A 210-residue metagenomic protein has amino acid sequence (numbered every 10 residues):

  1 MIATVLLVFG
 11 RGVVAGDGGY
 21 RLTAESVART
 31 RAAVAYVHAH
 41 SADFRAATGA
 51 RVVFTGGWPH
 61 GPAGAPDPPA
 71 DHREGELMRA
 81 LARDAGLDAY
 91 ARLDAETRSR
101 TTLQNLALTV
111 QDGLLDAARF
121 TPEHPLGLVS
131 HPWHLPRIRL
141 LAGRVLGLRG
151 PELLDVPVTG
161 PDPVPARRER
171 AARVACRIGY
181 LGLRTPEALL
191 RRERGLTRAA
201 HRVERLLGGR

Functional and structural regions predicted by a protein language model:
M1-V174: A structural signal for short, hydrophobic/glycine-enriched beta-strand patches
P163-R210: A structured, mid-to-C-terminal "fold-capping" secondary-structure block
